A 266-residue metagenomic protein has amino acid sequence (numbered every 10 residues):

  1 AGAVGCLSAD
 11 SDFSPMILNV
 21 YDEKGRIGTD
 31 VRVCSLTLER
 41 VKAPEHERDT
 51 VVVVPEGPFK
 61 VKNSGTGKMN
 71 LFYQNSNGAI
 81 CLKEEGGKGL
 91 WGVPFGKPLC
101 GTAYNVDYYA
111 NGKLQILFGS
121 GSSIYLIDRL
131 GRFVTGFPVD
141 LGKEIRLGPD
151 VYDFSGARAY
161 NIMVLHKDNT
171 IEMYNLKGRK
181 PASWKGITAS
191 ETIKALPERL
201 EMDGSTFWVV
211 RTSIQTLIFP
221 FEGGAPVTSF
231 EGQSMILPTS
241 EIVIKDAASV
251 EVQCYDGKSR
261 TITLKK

Functional and structural regions predicted by a protein language model:
A1-E47: Soluble, non-membrane globular domain cores that form compact, hydrophobic packing and curved binding surfaces
E39-V54, K88-F95, V134-L141, K180-A189 (+1 more regions): Aromatic (tryptophan-biased) beta-strands that constitute blades/sheets of beta-rich domains
D49-N77: Beta-strand-rich domains and repeat architectures in extracellular enzymes and scaffolds, especially beta-propellers
V53-K60, K97-V106, K143-D153, S190-L200 (+1 more regions): Repeated scaffold domains used in trafficking and secretory/extracellular systems, primarily beta-propellers
V61-K68, D107-Q115, Y152-V164, R199-F207 (+1 more regions): Acidic, glycine-anchored loop motifs typical of Ca2+
S76-C81, G121-Y125, K167-E172, S213-L217 (+1 more regions): Loop/turn residues immediately N-terminal
E85-G86, R129-G131, L176-R179, F221-G223 (+1 more regions): Short loop/turn segments that connect beta-strands within beta-propeller blades
V243-K266: Blade-level signature of beta-propeller repeat domains, shared across WD40, Kelch, NHL, RCC1 and BNR/Asp-box propellers
